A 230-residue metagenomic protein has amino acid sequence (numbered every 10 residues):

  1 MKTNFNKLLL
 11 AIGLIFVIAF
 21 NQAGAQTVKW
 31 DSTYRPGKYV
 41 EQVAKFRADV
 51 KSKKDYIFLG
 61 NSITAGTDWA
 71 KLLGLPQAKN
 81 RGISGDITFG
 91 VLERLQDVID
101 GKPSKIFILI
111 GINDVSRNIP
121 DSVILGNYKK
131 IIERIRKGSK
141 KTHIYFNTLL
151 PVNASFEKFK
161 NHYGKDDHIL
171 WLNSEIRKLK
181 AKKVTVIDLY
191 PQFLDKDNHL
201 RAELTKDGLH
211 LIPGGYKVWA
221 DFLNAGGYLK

Functional and structural regions predicted by a protein language model:
M1-I57, W69, K230: N-terminal secretory targeting modules
L14-F16, Q26, P151-K230: Catalytic His-Asp segment of secreted/periplasmic serine-dependent ester chemistry enzymes
K29-T33, L75-T88, S116, G208: Acidic/histidine-rich helix-loop elements that form or flank divalent-metal/phosphate-binding sites at the catalytic
F58-L59, T64-Q77, F89-G126, R134 (+2 more regions): Oxyanion-hole/transition-state-stabilizing segment in secreted/luminal serine hydrolases and related acyltransferases
T64, G85, P191: Short, glycine/acidic-enriched loop or turn micro-motifs at the edges of active sites
I99, I132, R136, R177-K180: N-terminal cationic-hydrophobic initiation segments that often serve targeting/anchoring roles
D121-I131, K165-L170: Charged helix-capping and loop-helix junction motifs
S139-H143: A short helix->loop->beta-strand "cap" motif at the edges of active sites that frequently abuts
